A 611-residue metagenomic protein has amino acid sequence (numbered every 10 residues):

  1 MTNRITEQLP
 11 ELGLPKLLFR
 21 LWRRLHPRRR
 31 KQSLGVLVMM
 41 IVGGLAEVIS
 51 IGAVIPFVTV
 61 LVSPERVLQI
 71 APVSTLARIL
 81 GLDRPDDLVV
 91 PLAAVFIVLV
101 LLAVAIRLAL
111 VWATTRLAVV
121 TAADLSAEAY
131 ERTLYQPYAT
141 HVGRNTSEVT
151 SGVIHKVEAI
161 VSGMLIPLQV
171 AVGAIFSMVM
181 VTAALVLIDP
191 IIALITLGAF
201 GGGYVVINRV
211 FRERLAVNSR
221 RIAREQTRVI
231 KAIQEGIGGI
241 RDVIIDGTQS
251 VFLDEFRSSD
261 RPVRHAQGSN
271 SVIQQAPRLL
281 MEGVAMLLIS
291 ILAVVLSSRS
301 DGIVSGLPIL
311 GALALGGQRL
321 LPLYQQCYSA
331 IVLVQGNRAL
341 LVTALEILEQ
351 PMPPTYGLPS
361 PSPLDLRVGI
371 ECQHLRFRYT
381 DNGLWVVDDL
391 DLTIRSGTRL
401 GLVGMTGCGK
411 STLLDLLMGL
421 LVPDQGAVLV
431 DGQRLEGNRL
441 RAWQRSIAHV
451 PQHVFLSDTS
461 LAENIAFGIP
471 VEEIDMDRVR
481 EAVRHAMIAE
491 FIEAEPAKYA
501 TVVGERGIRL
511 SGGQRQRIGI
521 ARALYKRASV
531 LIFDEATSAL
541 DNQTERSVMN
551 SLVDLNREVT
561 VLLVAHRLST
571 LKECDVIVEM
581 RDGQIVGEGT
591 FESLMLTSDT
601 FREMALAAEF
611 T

Functional and structural regions predicted by a protein language model:
M1-G52, V62-F96, I106, L110-T114 (+8 more regions): Membrane-integrated ABC transporters
R23-R30, Y138, H155-M164, L168 (+8 more regions): An intracellular "coupling" helix at the cytosolic face of ABC transporter transmembrane type-1 domains
V36-V42, Q169-R221, I291-G306: Transmembrane helices of ABC transporter permease
F96-A103, G201-G202, R278-M281, A285 (+1 more regions): Hydrophobic alpha-helical segments in the permease module
I244-T248, V272-Q275, Q318-I347: Cytosolic ends of transmembrane helices, especially the final helix of ABC transmembrane type-1 domains
M418: Helix-to-loop junction immediately C-terminal to a conserved catalytic motif
L429, G437, Q444, A462-E505 (+2 more regions): ABC ATPase nucleotide-binding domain helical subdomain, centered on the C-loop/LSGGQ "ABC signature"
A448, H453, N464, A482-A486 (+1 more regions): ABC-family ATPase nucleotide-binding domain "signature/switch" substructure
